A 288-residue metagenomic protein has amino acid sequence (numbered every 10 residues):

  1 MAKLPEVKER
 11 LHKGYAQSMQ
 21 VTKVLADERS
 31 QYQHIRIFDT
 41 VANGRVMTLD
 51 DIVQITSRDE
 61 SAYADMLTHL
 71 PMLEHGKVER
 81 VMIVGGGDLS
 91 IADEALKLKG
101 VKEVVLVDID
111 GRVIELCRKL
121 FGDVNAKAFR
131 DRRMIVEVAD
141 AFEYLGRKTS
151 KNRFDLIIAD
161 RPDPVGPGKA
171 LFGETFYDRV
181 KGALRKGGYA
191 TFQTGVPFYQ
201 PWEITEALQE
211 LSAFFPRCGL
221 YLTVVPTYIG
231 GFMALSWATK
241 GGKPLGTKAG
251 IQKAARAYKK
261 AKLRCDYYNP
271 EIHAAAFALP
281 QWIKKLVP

Functional and structural regions predicted by a protein language model:
M1-D65, H69-L73, K97: Rossmann-like AdoMet
A2-R36, Q209, G230-P288: SAM/dcSAM-binding transferase cores
A2-V7, I55-Y189, Y199-E203, V287: The AdoMet/dcAdoMet-binding core of the Class I SAM-like
Q20-K23, Q33, F142, G219-V224: Glycine-rich, charged/polar anion/phosphate-binding loops that engage phosphate groups from diverse ligands
V41, D140, K262, D266: Residues at the C-termini of beta-strands that transition into short coil/loop
G44-R45, E143, K243-P244: Glycine-centered loop/turn positions within well-structured domains that cap or flank conserved ligand/cofactor-binding
G168-L245: C-terminal substrate-binding/active-site "lid" region of AdoMet-derived donor-dependent transferases
